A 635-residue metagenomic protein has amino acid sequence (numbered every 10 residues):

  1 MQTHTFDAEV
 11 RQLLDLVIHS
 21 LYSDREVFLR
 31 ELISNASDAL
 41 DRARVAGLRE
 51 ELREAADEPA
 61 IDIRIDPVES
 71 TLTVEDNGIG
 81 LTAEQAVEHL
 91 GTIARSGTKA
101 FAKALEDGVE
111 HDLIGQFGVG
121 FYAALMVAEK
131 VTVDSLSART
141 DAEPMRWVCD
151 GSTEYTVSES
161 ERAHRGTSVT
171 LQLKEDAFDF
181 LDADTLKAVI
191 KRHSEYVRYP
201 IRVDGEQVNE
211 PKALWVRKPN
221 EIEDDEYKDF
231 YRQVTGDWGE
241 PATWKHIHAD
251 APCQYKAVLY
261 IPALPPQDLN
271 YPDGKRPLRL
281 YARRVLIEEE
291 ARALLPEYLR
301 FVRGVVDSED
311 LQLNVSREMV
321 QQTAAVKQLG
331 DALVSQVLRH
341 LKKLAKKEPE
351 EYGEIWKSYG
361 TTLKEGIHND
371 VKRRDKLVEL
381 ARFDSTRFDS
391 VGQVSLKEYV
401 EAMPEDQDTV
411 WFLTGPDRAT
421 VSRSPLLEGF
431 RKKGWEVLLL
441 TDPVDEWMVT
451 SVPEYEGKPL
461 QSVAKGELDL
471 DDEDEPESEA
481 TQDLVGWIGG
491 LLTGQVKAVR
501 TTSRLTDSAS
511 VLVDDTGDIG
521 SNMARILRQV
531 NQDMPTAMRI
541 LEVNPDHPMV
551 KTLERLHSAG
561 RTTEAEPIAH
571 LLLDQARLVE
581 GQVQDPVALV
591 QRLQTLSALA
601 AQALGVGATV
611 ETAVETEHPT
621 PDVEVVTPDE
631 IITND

Functional and structural regions predicted by a protein language model:
M1-F180, A188, E195, T633-N634: GHKL (Bergerat-fold) ATPase N-terminal catalytic module, capturing the glycine-rich phosphate-binding loop and acidic
L113, V131-E154, K174-F178, D184-D635: GHKL/Bergerat-fold ATPase module in large chromosome/replication-associated machines
